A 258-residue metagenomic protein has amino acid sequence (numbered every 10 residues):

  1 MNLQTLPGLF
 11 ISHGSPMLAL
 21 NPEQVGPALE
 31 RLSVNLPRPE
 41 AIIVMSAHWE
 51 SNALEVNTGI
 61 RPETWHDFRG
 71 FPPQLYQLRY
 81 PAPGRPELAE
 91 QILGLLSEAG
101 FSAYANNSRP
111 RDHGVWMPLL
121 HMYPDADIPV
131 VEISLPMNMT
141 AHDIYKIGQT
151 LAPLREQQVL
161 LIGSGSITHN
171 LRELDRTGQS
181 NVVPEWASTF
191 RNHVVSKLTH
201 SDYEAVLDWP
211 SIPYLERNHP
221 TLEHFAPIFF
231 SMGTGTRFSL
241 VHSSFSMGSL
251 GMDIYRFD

Functional and structural regions predicted by a protein language model:
M1-N2, H219: Accessory, solvent-exposed terminal regions and/or long lumenal/extracellular loops of proteins
N2-A99, A103: A short aromatic-anchored loop/beta-hairpin motif
P7-I11, A41-S46, I133, L154-I167 (+1 more regions): Beta-strand elements within well-structured catalytic alpha/beta cores of enzymes that handle phosphate/sulfate esters
L9-F10, D67-P72, Y123-V131, A205-L207: Short, basic/glycine-rich phosphate-binding loops at helix/coil junctions that contact nucleotide phosphates
V25-N35, H142-Q157: Long, well-ordered alpha-helical scaffolding segments within enzyme catalytic domains, especially pronounced
A89-D143: Internal, conserved structured core segments that host functional sites
G94, E98, I128-P129, M139 (+3 more regions): Surface-exposed, charge/polar-rich loops and edge strands
